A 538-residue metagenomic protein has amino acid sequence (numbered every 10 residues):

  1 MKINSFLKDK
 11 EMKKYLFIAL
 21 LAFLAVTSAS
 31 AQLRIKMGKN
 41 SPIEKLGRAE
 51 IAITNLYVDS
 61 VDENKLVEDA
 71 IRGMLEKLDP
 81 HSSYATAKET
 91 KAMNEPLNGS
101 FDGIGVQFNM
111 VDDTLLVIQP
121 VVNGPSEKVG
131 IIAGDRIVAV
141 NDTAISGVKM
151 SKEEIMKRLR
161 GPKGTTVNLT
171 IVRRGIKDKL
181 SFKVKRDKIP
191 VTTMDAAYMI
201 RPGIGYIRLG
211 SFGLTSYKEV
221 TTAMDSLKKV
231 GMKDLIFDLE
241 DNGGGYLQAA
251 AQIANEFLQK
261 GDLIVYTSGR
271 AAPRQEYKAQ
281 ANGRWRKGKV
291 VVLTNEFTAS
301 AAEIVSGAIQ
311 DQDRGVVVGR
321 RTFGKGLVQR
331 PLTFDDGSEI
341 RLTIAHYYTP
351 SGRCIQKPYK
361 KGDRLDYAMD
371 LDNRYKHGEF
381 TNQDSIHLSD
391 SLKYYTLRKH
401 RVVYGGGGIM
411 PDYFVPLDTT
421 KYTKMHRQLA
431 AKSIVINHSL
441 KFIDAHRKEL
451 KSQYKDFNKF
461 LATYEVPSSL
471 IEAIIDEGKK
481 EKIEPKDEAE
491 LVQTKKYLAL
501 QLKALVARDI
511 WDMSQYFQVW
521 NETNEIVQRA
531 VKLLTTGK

Functional and structural regions predicted by a protein language model:
M1-K39: Bacterial Sec-dependent N-terminal signal peptides
A31-P42, L46-E63, T86, L116-Q119 (+4 more regions): Cleft-lining beta-strand/loop regions that shape enzyme active-site pockets
Y57-I118, G164-A196, W520-V531, K538: Extended, small/polar residue-biased N-terminal targeting/export presequences and adjacent propeptide/linker tracts
G134-R136: Structural motif
V138-A139, V265, V316, R341 (+2 more regions): Hydrophobic beta-strand signal
V140-N141, V172, P358, G406: Residue-level recognition of conserved beta-strand edge/terminus positions
A301, D313, R320, G324-S391: Polar, glycine-rich mid-to-C-terminal structural blocks that act as macromolecule-binding/assembly scaffolds
C354-I355, Y359-K538: Conserved functional hotspot residues or short segments at active or partner-binding sites across diverse domains
